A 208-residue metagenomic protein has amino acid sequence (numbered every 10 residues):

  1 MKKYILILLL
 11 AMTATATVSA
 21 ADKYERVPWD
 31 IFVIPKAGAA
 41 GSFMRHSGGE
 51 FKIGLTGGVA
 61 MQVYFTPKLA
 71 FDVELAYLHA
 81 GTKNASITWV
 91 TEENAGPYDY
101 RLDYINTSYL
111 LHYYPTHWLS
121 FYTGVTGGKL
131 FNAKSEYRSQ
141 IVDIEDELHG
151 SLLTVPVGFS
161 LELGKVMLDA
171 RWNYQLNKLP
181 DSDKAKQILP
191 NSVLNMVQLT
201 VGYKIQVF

Functional and structural regions predicted by a protein language model:
M1-W29, Q206-F208: Cleavable N-terminal export/targeting peptides
P28, Y64-K68, Y114-T116, G164-V166 (+1 more regions): Outer-membrane beta-barrel channels and translocator barrels
I31, L55, L69, I105 (+3 more regions): Hydrophobic core residues within well-ordered beta-strands of beta-rich domains
F32, G49-E93: Glycine- and aromatic-enriched membrane insertion/assembly motifs of diderm outer-membrane and organelle channel
P35-G41, L55-V63, L75-Y77, T107-Y113 (+4 more regions): Residues on the lipid-exposed face of transmembrane beta-strands in outer-membrane beta-barrel proteins
M44-G49, H79-D103, F131-G150, K178-V193: Flexible, solvent-exposed loop segments that connect beta-strands
E74, K83-N84, E145-F208: Predominantly the C-terminal beta-signal and adjacent terminal strand-loop region of outer-membrane beta-barrel
L102, L110, Y114-S139: Internal catalytic-core helix/loop-beta-alpha segment that presents or stabilizes conserved functional determinants
